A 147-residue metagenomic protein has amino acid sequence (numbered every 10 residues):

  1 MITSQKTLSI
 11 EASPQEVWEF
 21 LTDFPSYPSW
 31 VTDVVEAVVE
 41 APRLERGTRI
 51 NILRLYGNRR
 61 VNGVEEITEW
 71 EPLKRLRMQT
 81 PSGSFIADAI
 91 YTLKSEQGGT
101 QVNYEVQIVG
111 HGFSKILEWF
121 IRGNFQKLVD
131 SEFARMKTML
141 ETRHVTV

Functional and structural regions predicted by a protein language model:
M1-A41, E45, V147: Hydrophobic ligand-binding cavity/cleft-lining segments
T3-Q5, R60-V64, F85-I90: Short, surface-exposed coil-to-beta transition loops
T7-E11, V38, L53, E66 (+1 more regions): Generic structural detector for well-ordered beta-strands
P14-Q15, P42-R43, T68-L73, T92-Q101: A short, structured loop/turn motif at beta-sheet edges
R49-L55, R75-S82: Short beta-strand segments that buttress and anchor functional surface loops
L55-V61, G110-F113: Short, cysteine-centered beta-strand-loop-beta hairpins and adjacent loop/turn segments enriched in charged/polar
R59-T68, Q79: Helix-adjacent hinge/juxtasegments
Q79-S131, T138, V147: Beta-strand/loop substructures that line and gate deep hydrophobic ligand-binding cavities in soluble
